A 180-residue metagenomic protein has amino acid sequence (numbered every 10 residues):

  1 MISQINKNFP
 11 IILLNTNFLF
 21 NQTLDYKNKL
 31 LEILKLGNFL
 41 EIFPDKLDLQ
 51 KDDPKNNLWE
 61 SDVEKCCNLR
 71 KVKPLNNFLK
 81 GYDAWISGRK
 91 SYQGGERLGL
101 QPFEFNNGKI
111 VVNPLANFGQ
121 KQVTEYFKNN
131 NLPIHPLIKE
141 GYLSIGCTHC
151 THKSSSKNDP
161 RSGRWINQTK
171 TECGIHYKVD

Functional and structural regions predicted by a protein language model:
M1-D180: Nucleotide-activated chemistry modules centered on ATP-dependent adenylation/adenylyltransferase
